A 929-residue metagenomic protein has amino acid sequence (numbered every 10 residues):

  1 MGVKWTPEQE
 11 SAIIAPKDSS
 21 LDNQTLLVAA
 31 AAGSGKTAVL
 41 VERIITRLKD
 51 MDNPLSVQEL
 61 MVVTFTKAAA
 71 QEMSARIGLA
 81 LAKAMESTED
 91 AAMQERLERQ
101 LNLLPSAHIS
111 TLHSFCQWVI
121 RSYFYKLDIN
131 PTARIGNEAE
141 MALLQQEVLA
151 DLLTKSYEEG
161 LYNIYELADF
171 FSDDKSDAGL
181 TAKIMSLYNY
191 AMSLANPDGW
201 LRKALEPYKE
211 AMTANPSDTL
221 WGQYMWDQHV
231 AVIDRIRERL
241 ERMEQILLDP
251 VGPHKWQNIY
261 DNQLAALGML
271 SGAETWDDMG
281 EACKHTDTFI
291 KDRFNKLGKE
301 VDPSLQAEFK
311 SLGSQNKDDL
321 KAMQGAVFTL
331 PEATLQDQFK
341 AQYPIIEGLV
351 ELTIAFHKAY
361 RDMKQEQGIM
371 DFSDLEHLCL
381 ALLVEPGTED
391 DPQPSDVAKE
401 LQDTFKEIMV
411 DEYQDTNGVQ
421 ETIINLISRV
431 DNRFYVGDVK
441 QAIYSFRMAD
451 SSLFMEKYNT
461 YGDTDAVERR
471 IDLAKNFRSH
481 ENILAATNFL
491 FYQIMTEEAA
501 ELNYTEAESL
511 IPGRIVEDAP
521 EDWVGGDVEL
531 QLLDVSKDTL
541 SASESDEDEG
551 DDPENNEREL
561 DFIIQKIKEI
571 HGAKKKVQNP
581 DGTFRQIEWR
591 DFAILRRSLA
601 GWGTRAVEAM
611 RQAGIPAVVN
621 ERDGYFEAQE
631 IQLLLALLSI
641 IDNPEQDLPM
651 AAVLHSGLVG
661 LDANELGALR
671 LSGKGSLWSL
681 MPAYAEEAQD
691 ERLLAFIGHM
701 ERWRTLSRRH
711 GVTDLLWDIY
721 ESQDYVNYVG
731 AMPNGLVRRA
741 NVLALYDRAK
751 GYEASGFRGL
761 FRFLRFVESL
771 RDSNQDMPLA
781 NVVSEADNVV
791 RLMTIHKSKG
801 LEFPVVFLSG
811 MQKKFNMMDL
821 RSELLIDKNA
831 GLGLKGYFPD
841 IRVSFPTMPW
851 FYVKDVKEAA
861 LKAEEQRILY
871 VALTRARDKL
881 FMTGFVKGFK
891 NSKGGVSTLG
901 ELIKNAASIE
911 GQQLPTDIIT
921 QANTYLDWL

Functional and structural regions predicted by a protein language model:
M1-A75, L79, N137-L143, E147 (+16 more regions): Conserved motor-region signature of P-loop NTPase helicases/translocases
M1-S34, A38-I45, D52, G272-S395 (+2 more regions): N-terminal accessory segments
P16, N23-V28, V57, M61-A68 (+4 more regions): Conserved ATP-dependent motor core of P-loop NTPases, especially the RecA-like helicase ATPase domain
A31, E59, T181-M370, E468 (+11 more regions): Conserved ATP-driven helicase/translocase motor core recognized via long, highly charged RecA-like/P-loop NTPase domain
L104-V119, F170-A195, L349-A355, S373-L383 (+5 more regions): Core structural elements
S110-C116, L349-E407, V419-Q420, L560-P580 (+1 more regions): Conserved helicase/translocase P-loop NTPase motor core
L637, V856, A860-L861, E865-L873: Anion-coordinating catalytic cores for phosphoryl-, nucleotidyl-, and glycosidic chemistry
M818-A859: Conserved catalytic motifs of ABC-family nucleotide-binding domains
